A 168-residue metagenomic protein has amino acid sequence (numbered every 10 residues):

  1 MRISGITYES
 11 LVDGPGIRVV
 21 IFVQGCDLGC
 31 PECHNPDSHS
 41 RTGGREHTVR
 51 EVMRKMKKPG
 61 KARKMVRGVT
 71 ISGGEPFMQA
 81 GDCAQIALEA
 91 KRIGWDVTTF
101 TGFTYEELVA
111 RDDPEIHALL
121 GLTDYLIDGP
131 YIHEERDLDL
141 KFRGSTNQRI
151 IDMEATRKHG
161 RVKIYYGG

Functional and structural regions predicted by a protein language model:
M1-S4, I17-R18, N35-L119: Conserved Radical SAM active-site core
R2-G29: N-terminal pre-triad scaffold of radical SAM enzymes
T7, P130, E154: Residues at the C-termini of beta-strands that transition into short coil/loop
L11, H117, L140-F142: Short secondary-structure boundary/capping segments
P59-T70, E89, I93, I127-H133 (+1 more regions): Conserved C-terminal portion of the radical SAM core fold that forms the substrate/S-adenosylmethionine-binding
M78-A90, T98, R136-G168: P-loop/Walker A phosphate-binding loop and immediately adjacent motor/lid segment at beta-alpha junctions
T104-E106, Y131-E135: Short Gly/Pro-enriched loop/turn and capping motifs at secondary-structure junctions
T123-Y125: Well-ordered beta-strand positions
